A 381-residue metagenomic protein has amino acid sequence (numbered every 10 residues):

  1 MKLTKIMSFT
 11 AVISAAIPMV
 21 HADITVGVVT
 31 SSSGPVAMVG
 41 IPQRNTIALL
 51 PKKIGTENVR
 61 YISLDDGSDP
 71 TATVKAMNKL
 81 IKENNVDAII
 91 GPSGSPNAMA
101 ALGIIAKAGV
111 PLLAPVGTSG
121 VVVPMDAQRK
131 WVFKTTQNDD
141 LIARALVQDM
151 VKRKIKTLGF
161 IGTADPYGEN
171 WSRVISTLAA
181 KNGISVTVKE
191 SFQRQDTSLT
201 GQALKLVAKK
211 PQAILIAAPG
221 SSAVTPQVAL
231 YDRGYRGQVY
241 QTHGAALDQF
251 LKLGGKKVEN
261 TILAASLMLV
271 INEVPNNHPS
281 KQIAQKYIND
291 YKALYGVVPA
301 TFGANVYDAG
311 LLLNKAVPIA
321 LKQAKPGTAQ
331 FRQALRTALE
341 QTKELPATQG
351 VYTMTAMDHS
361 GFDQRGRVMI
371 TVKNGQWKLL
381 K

Functional and structural regions predicted by a protein language model:
L3-I13, A22-K381: Extracytosolic ligand-binding ectodomains
P18: Contiguous, function-dense segments enriched for cysteine-driven chemistry and partner/ligand-binding capacity
